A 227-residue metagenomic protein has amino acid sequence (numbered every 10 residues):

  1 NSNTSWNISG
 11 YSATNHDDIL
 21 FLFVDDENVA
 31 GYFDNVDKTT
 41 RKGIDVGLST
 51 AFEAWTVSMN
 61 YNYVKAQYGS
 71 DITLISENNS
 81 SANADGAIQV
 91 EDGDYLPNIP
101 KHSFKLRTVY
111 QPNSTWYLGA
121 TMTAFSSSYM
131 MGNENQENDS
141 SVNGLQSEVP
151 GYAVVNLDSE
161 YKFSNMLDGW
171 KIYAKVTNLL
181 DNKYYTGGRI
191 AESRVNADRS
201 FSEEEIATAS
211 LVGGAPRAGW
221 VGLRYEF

Functional and structural regions predicted by a protein language model:
N1, T39-R41, K101, Y152-V154 (+1 more regions): Membrane-spanning beta-strands of outer-membrane beta-barrel proteins
N1-N3, A54, T115, S164-W170: Short loop/turn motifs that connect adjacent beta-strands in outer-membrane beta-barrel proteins
S5-N7, Y11-N15, F33-E134: Gram-negative outer-membrane beta-barrel transporters
L20-Y32, G69-G93, M130-L145, G188-L211: Solvent-exposed loop segments that connect transmembrane elements
D37, P97-N98, E148, V212-P216: Aromatic-acidic/polar surface patches that form glycan- and anion
P97-S164, L180-D181, T186-R189: C-terminal beta-barrel architecture of Gram-negative outer-membrane proteins
A124-E134, Y161-F227: C-terminal beta-signal and adjacent terminal beta-strands/loops of Gram-negative outer-membrane beta-barrel proteins
